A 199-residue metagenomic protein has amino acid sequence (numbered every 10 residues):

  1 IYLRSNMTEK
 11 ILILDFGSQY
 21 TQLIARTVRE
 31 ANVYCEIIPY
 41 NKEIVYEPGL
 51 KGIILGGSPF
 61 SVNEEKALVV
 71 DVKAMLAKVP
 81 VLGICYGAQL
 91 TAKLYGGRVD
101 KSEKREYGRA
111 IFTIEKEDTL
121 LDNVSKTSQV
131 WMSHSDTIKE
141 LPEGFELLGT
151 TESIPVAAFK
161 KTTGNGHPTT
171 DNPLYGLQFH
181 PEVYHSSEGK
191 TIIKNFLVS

Functional and structural regions predicted by a protein language model:
I1-N6: Short, Lys/Arg-enriched N-terminal segments with co-localized hydrophobic residues within the first ~10-30 amino acids
T8-I13, S18-I84, Q89, Y95 (+1 more regions): Flexible gly/pro-rich beta->alpha loop and the following alpha-helix that scaffold active-site loops
I44, E65-I84, Q89-T191: Pocket-forming structural segment of enzyme catalytic cores
T191-S199: Short amphipathic C-terminal alpha-helix that caps PH/PH-like domains
